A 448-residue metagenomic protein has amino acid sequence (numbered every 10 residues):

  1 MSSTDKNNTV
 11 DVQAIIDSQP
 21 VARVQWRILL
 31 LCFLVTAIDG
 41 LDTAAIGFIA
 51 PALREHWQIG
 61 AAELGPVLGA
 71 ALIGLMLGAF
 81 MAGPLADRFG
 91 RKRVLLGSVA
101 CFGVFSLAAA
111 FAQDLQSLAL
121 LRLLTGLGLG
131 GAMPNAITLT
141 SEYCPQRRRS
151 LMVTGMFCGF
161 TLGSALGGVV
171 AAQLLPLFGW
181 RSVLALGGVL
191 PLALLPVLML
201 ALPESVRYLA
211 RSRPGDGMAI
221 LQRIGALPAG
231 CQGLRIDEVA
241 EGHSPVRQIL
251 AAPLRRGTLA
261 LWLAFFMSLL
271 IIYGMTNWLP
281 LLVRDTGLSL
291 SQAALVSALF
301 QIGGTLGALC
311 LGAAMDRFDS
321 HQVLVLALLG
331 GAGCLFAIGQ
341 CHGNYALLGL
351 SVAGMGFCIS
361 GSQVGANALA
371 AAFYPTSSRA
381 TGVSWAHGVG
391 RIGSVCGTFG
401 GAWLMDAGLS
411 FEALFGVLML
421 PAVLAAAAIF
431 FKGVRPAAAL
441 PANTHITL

Functional and structural regions predicted by a protein language model:
M1-L41: Cytosolic juxtamembrane N-terminal segment immediately preceding the first transmembrane helix of multi-pass
M1-S18, A201-L254, A442-L448: Intracellular cytosolic loops and amphipathic helices of Major Facilitator Superfamily
I46-G47, A251-A308: Extracytoplasmic gate region of multi-pass secondary transporters
Q58, G90, F111-S117, P145 (+2 more regions): Helix-breaking motifs and short loop linkers at transmembrane-helix boundaries and internal kinks in secondary membrane
L77-L115: Conserved MFS/SLC helix-loop-helix module at the cytosolic interface between two early adjacent transmembrane helices
R93-L107, Q322-A337: Structural signature of the two symmetry-related core transmembrane helices
L121-C158: Cytoplasmic helix-loop-helix junction between adjacent transmembrane helices in 12-TM secondary transporters
P176-G188, M405-L420: A membrane-interface helix-boundary motif in multi-pass transporters
